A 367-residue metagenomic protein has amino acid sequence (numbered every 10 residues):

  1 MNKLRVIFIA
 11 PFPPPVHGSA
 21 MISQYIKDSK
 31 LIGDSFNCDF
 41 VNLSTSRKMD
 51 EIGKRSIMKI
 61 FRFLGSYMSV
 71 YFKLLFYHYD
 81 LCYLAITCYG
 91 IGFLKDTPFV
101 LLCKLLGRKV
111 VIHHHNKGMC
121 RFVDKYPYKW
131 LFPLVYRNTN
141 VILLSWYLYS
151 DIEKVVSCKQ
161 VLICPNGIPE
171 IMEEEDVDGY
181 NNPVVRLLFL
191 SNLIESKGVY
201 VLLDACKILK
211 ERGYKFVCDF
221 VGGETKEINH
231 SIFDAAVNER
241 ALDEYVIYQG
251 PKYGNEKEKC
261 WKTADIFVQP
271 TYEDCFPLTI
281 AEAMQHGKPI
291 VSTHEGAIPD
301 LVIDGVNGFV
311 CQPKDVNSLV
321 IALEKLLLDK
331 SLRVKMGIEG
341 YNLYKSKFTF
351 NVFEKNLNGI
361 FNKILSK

Functional and structural regions predicted by a protein language model:
I7-I9, D178-K197, L202-C206, C218-E224: Conserved donor-binding/catalytic core segment of Leloir-type glycosyltransferases
V41-S46, L190, V217-I232, G250-P251: Glycosyltransferase donor-sugar binding loop
S231-K252: Nucleotide-activated donor-binding/catalytic signature segment of Leloir-type glycosyltransferases, i.e., the conserved
P251-K252, K259-A264: Short alpha-helical donor nucleotide-sugar binding micro-motif in glycosyltransferases
Y272: Aromatic "clamp/platform" in nucleotide-sugar-dependent glycosyltransferases that forms part of the donor/acceptor
P289-S292: Short hydrophobic beta-strand element within catalytic cores of glycosyltransferases and related nucleotide-activated
D304-G305, F309-V316, K325-S331: Conserved acidic donor-binding segment of nucleotide-sugar-dependent glycosyltransferases
S318, K325, L332-K347, F353: A short, well-ordered alpha-helix in the C-terminal region of glycosyltransferases
